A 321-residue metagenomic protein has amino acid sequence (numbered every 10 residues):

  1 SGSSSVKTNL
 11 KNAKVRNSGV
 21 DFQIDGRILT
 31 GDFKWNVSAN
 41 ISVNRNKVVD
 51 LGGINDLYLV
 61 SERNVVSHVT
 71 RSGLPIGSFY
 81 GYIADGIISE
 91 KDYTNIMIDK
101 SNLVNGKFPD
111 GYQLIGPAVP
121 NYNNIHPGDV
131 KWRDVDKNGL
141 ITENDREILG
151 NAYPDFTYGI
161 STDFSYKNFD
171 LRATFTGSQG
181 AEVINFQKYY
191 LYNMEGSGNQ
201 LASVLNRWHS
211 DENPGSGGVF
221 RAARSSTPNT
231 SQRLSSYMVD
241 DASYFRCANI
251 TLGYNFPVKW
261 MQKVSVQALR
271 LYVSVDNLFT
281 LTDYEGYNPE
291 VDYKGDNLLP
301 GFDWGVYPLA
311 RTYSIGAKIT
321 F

Functional and structural regions predicted by a protein language model:
S1-I28, D145-I148: Outer membrane beta-barrel strand-and-loop segments of large Gram-negative receptors, especially TonB-dependent
K7-R16, S61-Y93, G196, R207-S216 (+2 more regions): C-terminal beta-signal and terminal closure region of outer-membrane beta-barrel proteins
A13, L29-G150, D276: Conserved small-residue
G26-I28, I41-K47, Y166-N168, G177-A181 (+4 more regions): Transmembrane beta-strands of outer-membrane beta-barrel pores
D32-F33, N168-R172, K259-W260: Repeated loop/turn-to-beta-strand initiation elements of outer-membrane beta-barrel proteins
N36, V43-S61, G180-W208, L281-V291: Outer-membrane beta-barrel and related beta-rich outer-membrane complex signature in Gram-negative bacteria
V37-A39, A173, L271-V273, A317: Membrane-embedded beta-strand positions of outer-membrane beta-barrel proteins
N124-P127, S178-D276, D292: Extracytoplasmic gating/loop element in the C-terminal half of outer-membrane beta-barrel translocons and assembly
